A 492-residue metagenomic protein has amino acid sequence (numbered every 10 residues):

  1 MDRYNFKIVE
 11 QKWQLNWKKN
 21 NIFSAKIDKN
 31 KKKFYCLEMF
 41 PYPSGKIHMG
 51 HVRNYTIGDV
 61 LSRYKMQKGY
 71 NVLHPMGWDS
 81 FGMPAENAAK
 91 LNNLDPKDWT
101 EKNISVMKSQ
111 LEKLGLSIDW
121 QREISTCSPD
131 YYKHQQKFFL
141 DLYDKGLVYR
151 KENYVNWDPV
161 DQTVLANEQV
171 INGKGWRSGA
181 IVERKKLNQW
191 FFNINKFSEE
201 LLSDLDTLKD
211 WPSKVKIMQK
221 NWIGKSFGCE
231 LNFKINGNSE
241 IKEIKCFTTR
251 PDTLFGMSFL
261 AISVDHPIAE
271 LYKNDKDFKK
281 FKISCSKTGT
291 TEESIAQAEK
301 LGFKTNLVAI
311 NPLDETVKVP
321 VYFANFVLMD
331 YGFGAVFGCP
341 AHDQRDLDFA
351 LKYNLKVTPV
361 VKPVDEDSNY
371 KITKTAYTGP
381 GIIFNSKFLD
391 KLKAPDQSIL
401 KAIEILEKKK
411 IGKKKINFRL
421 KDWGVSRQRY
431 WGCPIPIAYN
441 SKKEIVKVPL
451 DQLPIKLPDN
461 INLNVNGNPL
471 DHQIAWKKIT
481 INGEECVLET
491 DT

Functional and structural regions predicted by a protein language model:
M1-L37, M66-P75, D98-K108, F281-Y322 (+1 more regions): Conserved oxyanion/phosphate-binding beta-strand-loop segments in alpha/beta enzyme cores
R3, K12, N16-N20, L91-I244 (+4 more regions): Residue patterns forming the tRNA-binding/recognition surfaces of aminoacyl-tRNA synthetases and related DALR
K26-L94, E123-F138, T248-T249, L313-F349: N-terminal catalytic cores of NTP/NDP-binding nucleotidyl/phosphoryl-transfer enzymes
G58, N71, H266-V364, N369-Y370 (+1 more regions): Catalytic alpha/beta core of large soluble enzyme barrels
G175, C229-G237, T305-D314, A438 (+1 more regions): Short acidic-hydrophobic surface loop/beta-edge motif
I194-S226, M257, I262-G302, L453-G483: Amphipathic alpha-helical
I223-F227, P251-T253, A298-K304, I310 (+2 more regions): A short catalytic or substrate-binding loop motif that flags glycine-/basic-rich loops and adjacent residues that bind
S426, G483-E484: Primarily short, surface-exposed interaction patches in extracytoplasmic proteins
